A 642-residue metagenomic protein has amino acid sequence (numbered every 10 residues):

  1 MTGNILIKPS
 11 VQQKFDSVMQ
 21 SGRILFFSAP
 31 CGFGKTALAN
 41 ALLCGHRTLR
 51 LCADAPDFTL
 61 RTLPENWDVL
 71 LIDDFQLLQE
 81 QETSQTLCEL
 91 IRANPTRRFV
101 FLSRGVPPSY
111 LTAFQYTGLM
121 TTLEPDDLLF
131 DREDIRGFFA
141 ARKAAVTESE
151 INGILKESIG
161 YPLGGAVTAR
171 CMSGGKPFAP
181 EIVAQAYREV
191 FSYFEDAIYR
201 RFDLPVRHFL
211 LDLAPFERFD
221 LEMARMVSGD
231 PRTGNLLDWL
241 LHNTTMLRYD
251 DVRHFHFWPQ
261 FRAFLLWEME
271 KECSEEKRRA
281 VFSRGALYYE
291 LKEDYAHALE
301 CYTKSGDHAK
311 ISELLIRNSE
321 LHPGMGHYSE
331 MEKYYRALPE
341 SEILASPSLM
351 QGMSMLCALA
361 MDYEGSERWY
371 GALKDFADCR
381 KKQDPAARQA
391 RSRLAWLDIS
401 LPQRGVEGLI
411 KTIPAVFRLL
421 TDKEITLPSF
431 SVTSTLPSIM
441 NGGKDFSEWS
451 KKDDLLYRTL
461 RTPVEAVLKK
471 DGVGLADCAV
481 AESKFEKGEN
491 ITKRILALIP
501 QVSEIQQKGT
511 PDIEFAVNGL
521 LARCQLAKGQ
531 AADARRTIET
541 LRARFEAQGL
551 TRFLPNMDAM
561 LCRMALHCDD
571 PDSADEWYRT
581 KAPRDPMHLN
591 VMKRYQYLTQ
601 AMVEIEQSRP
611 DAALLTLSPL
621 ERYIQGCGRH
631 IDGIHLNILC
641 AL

Functional and structural regions predicted by a protein language model:
V11, A37, Q85-G153, E157 (+4 more regions): Alpha-helical sensor/transducer elements of the RecA-like P-loop NTPase core
G22-A39: Walker A/P-loop nucleotide-binding motif
G32, A39, Y116, T121-T122 (+4 more regions): Amphipathic alpha-helical "lid/sensor" segments that cap RecA-like P-loop NTPase cores
L63-T83: Conserved P-loop NTPase "ATPase switch" module shared by AAA+ and STAND
S149, F191-K271, A280: C-terminal boundary/linker of central alpha/beta nucleotide-binding cores
D212, A280, E313, S348 (+11 more regions): Residue register of alpha-helical TPR repeats
E275-L349, L356, G365-W369: Extended alpha-helical scaffolding segments used for macromolecular assembly and cargo binding
E342-V517, C524: Internal alpha-solenoid helical repeat scaffolds
